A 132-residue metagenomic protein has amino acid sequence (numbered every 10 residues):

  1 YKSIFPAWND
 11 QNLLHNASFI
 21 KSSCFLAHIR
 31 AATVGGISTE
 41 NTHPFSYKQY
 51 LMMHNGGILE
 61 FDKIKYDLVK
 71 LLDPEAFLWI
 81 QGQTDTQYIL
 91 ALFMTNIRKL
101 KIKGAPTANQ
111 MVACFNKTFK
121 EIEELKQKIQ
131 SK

Functional and structural regions predicted by a protein language model:
Y1-H54, I58-K132: Conserved short alpha-helical segments that host acidic/polar catalytic motifs at enzyme active sites
